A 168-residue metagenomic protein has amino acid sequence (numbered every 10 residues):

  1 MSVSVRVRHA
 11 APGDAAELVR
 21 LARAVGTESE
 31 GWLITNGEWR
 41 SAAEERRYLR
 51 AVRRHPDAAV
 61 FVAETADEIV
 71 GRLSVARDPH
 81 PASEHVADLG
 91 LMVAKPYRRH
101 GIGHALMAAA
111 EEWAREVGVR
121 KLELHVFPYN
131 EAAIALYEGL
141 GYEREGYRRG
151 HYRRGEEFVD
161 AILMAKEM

Functional and structural regions predicted by a protein language model:
S2-V3, V159-M168: Terminal substrate-recognition subdomain of acyl/acetyltransferases
H9-A15, G26, W32, N36-P96 (+3 more regions): Acetyl-CoA-dependent GNAT
L18: Hydrophobic pocket/interface hotspot
A22: Hydrophobic "lid"/C-terminal helical patch of Rossmann-like NAD(P)-dependent dehydrogenase/epimerase domains
S83, K121-F127, E138, E143-V159: Conserved catalytic-core motifs of GNAT/GCN5-like acyltransferases
G101: Conserved G/P- and acidic residue-centered "switch" motifs that form tight phosphate/ATP-binding loops in soluble
M107, A114-H125: Conserved GNAT acetyl-CoA-binding A-motif
